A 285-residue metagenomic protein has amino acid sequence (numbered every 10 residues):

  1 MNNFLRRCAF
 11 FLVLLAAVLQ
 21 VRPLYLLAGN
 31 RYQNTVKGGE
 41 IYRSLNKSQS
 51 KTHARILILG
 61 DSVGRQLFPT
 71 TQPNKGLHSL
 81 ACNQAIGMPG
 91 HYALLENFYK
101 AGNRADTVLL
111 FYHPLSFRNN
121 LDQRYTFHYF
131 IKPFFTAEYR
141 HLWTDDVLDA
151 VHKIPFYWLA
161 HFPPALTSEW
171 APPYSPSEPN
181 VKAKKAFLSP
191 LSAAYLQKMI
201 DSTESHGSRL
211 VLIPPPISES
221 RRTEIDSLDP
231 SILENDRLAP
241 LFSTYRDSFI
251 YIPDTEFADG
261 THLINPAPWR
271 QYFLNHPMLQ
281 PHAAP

Functional and structural regions predicted by a protein language model:
N3, F98, E256-P285: Histidine-centered active-site loop/cap adjacent to the catalytic His in serine esterases/O-acetyl transfer systems
N3-L26: Hydrophobic membrane-insertion alpha-helices, especially the h-region of bacterial N-terminal signal peptides
F11, L19, S218-H262: Extended hydrophobic/aromatic segments used for targeting, binding, or gating
R22-A93, N97: Membrane/wall-proximal cationic-aromatic binding patches
R55-L57, T107-L109, R209-V211: Structural motif
L59-G60, L80-C82, F111-H113, I213-I217 (+1 more regions): Active-site-proximal beta-strand/loop segments in catalytic clefts of secreted hydrolases
V63-R140: Membrane-embedded segments
Y112-P114, L121-H206: Secreted/periplasmic serine-hydrolase-like ester/acetyl group-modifying domain
